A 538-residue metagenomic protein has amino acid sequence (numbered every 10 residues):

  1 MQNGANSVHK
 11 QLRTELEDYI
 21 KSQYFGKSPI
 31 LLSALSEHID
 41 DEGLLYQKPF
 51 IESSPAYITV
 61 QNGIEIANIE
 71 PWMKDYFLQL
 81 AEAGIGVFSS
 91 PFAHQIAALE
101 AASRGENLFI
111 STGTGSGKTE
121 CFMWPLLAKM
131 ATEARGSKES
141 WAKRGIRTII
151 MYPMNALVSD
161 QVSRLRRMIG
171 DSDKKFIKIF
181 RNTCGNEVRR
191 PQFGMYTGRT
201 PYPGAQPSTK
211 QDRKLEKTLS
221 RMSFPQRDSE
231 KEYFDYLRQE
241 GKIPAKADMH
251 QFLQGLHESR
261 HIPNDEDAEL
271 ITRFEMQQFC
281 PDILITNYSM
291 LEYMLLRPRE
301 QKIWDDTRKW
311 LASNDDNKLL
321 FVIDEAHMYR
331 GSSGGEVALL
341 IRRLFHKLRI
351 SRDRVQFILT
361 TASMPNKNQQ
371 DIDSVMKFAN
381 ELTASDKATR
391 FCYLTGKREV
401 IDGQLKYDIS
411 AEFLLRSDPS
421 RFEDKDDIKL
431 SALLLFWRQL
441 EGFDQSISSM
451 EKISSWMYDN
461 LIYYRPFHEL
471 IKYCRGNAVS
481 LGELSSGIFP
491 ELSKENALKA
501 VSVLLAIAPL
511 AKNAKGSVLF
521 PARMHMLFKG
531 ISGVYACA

Functional and structural regions predicted by a protein language model:
M1-L99, W124-M151, N155, D160-L284 (+5 more regions): Helicase motor interdomain insertion/brace
G105-L126, Y329-R330: Walker A/P-loop
